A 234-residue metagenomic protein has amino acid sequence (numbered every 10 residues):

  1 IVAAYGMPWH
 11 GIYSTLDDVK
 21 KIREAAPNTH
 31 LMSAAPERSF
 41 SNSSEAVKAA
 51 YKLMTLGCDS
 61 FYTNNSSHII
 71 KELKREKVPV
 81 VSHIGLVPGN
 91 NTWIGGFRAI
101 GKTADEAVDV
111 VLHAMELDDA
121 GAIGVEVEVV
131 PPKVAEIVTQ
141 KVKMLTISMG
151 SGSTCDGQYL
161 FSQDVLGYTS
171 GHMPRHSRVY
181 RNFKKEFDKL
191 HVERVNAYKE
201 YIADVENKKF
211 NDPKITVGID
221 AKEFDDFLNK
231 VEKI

Functional and structural regions predicted by a protein language model:
I1-A26, P36-R38, C58-F61, S67-L73 (+1 more regions): Glycine-rich, proline-tolerant flexible connector loops at the mouths of alpha/beta enzymes
I1-A3, P79-G85, L145-S151: Short hydrophobic/aromatic-enriched beta-strand-loop microsegments
M7-G11, V87-N91, G152-Q158, Y168: Short gly/pro/ser/thr-enriched loop/turn and capping motifs at secondary-structure boundaries
H30, R38-A50, M54-A120, C155-D156: Conserved anion-binding
M32, Y62, V81, E126 (+1 more regions): Structural detector of well-ordered beta-strand residues that form the stable sheet scaffold of enzyme domains
S43, L56-D59, M144, S148-I234: C-terminal alpha-helical cap/extension of soluble enzyme domains
E106-K143, K199-I202, F210, K214: Active-site/ligand-binding-proximal alpha/beta "capping" segment
